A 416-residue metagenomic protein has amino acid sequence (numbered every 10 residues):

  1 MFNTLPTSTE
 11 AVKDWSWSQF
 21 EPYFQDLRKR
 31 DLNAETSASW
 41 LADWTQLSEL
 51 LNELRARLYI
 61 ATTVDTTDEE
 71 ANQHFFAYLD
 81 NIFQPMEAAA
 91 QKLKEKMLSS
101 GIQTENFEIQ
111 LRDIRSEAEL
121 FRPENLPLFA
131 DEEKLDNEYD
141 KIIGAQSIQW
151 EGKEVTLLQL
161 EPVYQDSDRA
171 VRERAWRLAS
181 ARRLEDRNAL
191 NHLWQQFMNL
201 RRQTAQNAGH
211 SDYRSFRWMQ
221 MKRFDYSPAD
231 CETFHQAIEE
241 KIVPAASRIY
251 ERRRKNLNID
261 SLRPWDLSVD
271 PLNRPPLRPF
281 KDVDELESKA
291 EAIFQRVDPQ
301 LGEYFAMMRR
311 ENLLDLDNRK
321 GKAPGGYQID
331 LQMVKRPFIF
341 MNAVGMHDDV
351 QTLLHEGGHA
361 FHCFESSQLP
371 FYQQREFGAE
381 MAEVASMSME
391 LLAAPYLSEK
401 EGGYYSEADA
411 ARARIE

Functional and structural regions predicted by a protein language model:
M1-L277, K289: A well-structured
Q110-R112, R214-Q220, S261-L267, G325-P337 (+2 more regions): Active-site-adjacent bridging/hinge elements
L158-A170, P279-L354, H359-C363: Active-site-adjacent "gating/activation" loops or surface patches in catalytic cores
N207, S211, R252, N256 (+4 more regions): A short secondary-structure junction motif
R253-N273, M307-D317, G378-M381, D409-I415: A glycine-rich phosphate-binding loop feature that marks nucleotide/adenosyl-phosphate handling sites
Q351-T352, C363-M387: Post-HEXXH active-site segment of zinc metalloproteases
G357-A360, M381-P395: An active-site-proximal "capping" alpha-helix that borders the catalytic cofactor pocket
P395-E416: Long, amphipathic alpha-helical stalk/connector segments used for oligomerization, subunit docking, or mechanical
